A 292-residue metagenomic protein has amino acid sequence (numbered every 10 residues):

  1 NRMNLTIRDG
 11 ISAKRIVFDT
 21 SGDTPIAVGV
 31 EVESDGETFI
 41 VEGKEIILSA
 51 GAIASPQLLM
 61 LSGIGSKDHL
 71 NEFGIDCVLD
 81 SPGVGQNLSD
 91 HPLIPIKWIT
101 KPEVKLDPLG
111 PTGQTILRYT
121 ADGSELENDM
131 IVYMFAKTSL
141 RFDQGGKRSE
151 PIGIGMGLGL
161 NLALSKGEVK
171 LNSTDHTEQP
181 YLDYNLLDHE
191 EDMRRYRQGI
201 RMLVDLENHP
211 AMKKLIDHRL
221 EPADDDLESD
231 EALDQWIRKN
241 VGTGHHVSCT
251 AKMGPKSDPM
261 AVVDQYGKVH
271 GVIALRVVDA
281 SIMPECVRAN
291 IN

Functional and structural regions predicted by a protein language model:
N1-R2, H209: Acidic-histidine catalytic/liganding microenvironments
R2, R15-P25, G29-L109, T174: Glycine-rich loop(s) and the adjacent beta-strand/alpha-helix scaffold that form part
N4-T6, L275: Short, conserved active-site loop motifs that form the nucleotide-linked donor/cofactor pocket
I40, A289-N292: Short, intrinsically disordered, charge-balanced linker/junction segments flanking boundaries in proteins
K101, T112, I116-N290: FAD-dependent oxidoreductase catalytic-site/capping-region signature
